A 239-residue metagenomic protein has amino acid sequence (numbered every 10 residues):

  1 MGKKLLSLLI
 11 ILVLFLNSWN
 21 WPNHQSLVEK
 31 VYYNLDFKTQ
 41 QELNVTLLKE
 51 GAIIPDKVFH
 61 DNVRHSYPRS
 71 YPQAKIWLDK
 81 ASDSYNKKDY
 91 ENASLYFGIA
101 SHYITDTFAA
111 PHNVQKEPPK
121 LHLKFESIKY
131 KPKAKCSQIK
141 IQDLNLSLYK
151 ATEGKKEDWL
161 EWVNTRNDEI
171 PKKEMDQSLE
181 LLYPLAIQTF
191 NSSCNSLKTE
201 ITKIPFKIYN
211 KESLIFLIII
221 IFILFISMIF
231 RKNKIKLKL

Functional and structural regions predicted by a protein language model:
M1-G2, I229: Intrinsically disordered, low-complexity sequence elements enriched in Ser/Thr/Gly/Pro
G2-I11: Sec-dependent signal peptide recognition, specifically the positively charged N-region followed immediately by
L12-L95, N113-K207, I218-F222: N-terminal, motif-rich segments that launch catalysis or mediate targeting to/interaction with membranes, typified by
A93-S101, T105: Short alpha-helix carrying the canonical HExxH Zn2+-binding catalytic motif
K207-R231: Selective detector of the "anchor" transmembrane alpha-helix that sits immediately C-terminal
K234-L239: Cytoplasmic C-terminal tails of single-pass
